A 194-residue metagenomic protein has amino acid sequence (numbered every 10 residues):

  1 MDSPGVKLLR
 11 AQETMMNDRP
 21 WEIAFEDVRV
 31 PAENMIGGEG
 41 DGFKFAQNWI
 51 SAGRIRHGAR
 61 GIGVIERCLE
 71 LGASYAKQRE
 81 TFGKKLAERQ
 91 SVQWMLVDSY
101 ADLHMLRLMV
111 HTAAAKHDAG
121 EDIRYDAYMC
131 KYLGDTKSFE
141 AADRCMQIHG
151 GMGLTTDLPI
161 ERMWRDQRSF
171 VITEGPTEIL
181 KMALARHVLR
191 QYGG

Functional and structural regions predicted by a protein language model:
M1-E70, S74, K84, E178-G194: FAD-binding core of flavoproteins
K7, E22-A24, R56, M109 (+3 more regions): Structured core elements
E33-I50, Y75-R89, A113, Q147-R165: Conserved catalytic-core motifs characterized by acidic clusters
Q47-N48, H149-G194: Glycine-rich phosphate/cofactor-binding loops in nucleotide/flavin-utilizing enzymes
G58, R89, L96-S99, A127 (+1 more regions): Hydrophobic packing residues in well-ordered alpha-helices of helical domains and bundles
I62, E66-L69, L96-L106, V110 (+2 more regions): Alpha-helical transition-metal enzyme core signature, strongest for iron centers
A73-A87, Y100-L133, M146-G153: C-terminal helix-coil-helix/basic helical segment that borders enzyme active sites and/or dimer interfaces and provides
S91-W94, I123-C130, R165-V171: Short beta-alpha connecting loops at secondary-structure transitions that line or flank enzyme active sites
